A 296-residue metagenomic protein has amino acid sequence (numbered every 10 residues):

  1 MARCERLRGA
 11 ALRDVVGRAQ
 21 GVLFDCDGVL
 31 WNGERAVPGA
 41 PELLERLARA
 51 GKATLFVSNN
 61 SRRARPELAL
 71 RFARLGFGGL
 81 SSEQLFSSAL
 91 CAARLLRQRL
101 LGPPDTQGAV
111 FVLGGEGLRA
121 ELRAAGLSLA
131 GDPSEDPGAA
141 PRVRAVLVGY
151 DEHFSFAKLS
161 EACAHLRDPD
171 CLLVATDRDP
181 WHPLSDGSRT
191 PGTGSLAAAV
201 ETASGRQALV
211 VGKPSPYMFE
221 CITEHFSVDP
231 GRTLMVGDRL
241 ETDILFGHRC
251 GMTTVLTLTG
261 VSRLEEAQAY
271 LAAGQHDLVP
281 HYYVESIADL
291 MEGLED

Functional and structural regions predicted by a protein language model:
M1-C26, W31-K52, S61-F86, L90-D296: Asp-based, Mg2+/Mn2+-dependent phosphohydrolase catalytic module
